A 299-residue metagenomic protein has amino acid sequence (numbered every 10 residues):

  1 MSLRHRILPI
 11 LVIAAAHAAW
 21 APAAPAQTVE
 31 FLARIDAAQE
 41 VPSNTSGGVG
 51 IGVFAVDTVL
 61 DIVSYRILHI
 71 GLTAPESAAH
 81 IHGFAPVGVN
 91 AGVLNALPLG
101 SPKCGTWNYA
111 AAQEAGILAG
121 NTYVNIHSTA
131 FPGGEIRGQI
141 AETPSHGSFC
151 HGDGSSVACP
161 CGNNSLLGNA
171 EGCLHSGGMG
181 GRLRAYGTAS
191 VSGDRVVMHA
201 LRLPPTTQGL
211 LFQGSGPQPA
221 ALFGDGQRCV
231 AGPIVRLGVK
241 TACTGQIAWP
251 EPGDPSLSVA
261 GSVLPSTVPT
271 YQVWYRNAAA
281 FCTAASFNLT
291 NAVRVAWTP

Functional and structural regions predicted by a protein language model:
M1-R6: N-terminal secretory signal peptides that target proteins for export/translocation
I7, W20-A23, G253: Selective for proline/serine-rich intrinsically disordered segments in cytosolic/nuclear regulatory regions
P9-A19: Bacterial N-terminal signal peptides
I13-A15, R34-D36, G88-V89, G105-W107 (+5 more regions): Short amphipathic alpha-helical surface micro-motifs
A14-A16, G100, K240: N-terminal start and proteolytic maturation junction detector
A15, V41-S43, I70, Q113 (+3 more regions): Residues embedded in well-ordered secondary-structure elements
A21-A79, G83-H146: Metal-centered catalytic cores of metalloenzymes
A141-P299: Residue-level hotspots within well-ordered secondary structure
